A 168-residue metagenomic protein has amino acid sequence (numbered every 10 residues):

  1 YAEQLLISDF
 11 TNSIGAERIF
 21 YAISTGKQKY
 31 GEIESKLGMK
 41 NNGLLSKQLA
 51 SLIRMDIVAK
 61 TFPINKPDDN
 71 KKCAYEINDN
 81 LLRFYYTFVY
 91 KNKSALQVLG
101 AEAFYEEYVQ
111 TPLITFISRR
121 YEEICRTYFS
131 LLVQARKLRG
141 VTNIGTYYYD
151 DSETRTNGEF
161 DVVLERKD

Functional and structural regions predicted by a protein language model:
Y1-Y86: Interdomain hinge/linker elements that couple catalytic modules in large macromolecular machines
C73-D168: A cross-kingdom feature that marks ATP-driven nucleic-acid transaction machinery
